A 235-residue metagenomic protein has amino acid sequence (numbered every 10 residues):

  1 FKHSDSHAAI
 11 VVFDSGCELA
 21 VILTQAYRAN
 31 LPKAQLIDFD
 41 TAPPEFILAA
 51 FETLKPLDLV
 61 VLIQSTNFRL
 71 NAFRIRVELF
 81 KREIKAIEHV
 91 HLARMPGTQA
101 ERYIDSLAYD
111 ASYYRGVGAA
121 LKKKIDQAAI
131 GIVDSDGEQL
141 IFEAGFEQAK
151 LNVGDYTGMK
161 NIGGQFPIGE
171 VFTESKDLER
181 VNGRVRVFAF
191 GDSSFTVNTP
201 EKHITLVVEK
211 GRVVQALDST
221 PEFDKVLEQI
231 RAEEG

Functional and structural regions predicted by a protein language model:
F1-R186, F190-F195, T199-E201, T205 (+1 more regions): Active-site bordering "gate/hinge" segments that shape substrate access to catalytic or cofactor-binding pockets
T199, Q215-G235: Dual-mode signal for accessory low-complexity, basic/Gly-rich regions
